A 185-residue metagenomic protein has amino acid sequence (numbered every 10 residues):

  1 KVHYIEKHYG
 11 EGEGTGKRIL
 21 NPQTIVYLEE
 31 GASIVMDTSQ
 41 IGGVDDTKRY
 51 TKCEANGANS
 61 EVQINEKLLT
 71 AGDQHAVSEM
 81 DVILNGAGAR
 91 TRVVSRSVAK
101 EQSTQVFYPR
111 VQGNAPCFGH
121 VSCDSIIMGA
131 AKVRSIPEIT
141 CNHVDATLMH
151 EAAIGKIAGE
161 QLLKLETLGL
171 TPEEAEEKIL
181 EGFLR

Functional and structural regions predicted by a protein language model:
K1-L170, L180-R185: Conserved beta-strand/loop scaffold segments within soluble protein domains that form the structured core and edges
A175-E176: Small-residue helix-packing motif on alpha-helices
